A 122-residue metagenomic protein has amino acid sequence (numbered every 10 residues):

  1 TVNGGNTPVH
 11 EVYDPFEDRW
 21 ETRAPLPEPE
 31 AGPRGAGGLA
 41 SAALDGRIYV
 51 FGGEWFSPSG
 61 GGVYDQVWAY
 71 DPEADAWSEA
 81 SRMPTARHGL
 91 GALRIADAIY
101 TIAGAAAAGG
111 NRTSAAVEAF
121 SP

Functional and structural regions predicted by a protein language model:
T1-P122: Kelch-like beta-propeller repeat domains
